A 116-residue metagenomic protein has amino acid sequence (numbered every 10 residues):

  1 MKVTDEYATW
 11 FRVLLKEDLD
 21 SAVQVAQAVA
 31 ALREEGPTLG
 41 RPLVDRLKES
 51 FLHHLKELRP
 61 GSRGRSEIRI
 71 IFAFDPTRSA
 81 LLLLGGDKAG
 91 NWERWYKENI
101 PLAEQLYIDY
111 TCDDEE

Functional and structural regions predicted by a protein language model:
M1-E67, P76-A80, D87-E116: Basic, Lys/Arg-enriched alpha-helical interface segments
I70-F72: Hydrophobic/aromatic beta-strand elements that line small-molecule binding cavities or substrate pockets in beta-rich
